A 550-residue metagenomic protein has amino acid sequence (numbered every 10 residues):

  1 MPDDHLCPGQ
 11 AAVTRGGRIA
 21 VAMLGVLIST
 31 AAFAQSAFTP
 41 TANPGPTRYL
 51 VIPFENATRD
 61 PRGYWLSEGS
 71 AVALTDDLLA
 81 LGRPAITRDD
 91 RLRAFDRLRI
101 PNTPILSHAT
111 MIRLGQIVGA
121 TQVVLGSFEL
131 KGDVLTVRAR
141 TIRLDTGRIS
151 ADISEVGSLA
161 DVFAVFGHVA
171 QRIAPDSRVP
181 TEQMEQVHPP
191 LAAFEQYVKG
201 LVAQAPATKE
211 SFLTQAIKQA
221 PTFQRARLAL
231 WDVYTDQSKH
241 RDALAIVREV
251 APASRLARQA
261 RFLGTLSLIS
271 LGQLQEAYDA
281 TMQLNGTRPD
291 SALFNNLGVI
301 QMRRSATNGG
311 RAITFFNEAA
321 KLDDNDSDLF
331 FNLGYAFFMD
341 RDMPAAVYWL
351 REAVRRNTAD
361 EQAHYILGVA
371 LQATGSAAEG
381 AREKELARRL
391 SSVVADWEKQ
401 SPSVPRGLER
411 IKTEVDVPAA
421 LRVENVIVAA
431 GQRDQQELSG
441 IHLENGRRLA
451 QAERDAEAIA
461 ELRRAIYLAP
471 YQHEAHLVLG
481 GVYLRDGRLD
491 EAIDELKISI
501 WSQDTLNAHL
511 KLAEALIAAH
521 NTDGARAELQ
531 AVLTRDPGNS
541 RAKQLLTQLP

Functional and structural regions predicted by a protein language model:
A34-P84, V202, S211, Q224: A structural "domain/chain start" motif
V72-D76, P84, L92-L201: Catalytic-center loop of serine/cysteine hydrolases
F194, R225, Q259, A292-L293 (+6 more regions): Start-of-helix register in tetratricopeptide repeats
L201, D232, L266, V299-I300 (+6 more regions): Residue-level recognition of tetratricopeptide repeat
Q204-S211, D236-E249, S270-M282, R303-E318 (+6 more regions): Structural signature of tandem alpha-helical TPR/SEL1-like repeats, specifically the intra-repeat loop/turn
P221, R255-L256, R288-P289, D324 (+6 more regions): Short coil turns that delineate tetratricopeptide repeat
R355, E361-D396, W501-S502, T522-S540 (+1 more regions): TPR/TPR-like (Sel1-like) alpha-helical repeat modules
